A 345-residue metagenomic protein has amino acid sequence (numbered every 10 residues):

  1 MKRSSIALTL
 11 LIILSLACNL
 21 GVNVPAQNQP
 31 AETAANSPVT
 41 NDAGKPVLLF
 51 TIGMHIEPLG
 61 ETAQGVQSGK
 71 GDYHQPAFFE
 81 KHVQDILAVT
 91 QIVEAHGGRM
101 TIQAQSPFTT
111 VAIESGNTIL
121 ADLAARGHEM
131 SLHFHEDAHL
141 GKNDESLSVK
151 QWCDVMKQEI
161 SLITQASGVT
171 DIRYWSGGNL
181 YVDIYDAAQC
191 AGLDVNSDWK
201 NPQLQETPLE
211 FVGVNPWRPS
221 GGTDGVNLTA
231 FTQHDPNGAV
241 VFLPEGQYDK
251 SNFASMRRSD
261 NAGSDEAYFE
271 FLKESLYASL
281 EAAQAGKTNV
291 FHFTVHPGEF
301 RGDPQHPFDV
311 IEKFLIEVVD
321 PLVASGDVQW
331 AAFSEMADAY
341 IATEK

Functional and structural regions predicted by a protein language model:
M1-K45, A188, A342-K345: Intrinsically disordered, low-complexity Ser/Thr/Pro-rich tracts
V39-D122, N289-F293, P297-F300, H306 (+3 more regions): Active-site beta->alpha N-cap acidic-glycine motif
K45-M54, D122-H133, A239-E245: Short coil-to-beta-strand
L59-Q64, H139-K142, K250-A254, G302: Short acidic/His/Gly/Ser-rich catalytic and metal-binding motifs that mark active-site loops of diverse hydrolases
P76-V89, I113-N117, V149-E159, D265-A278 (+1 more regions): Well-ordered, non-membrane alpha-helical segments in soluble/globular domains
H96-V182, G246-D249, V290-E299, A332-E335 (+1 more regions): Metal-dependent polysaccharide deacetylase catalytic core of the NodB/CE4 family, i.e., the active-site-bearing domain
D171-N289: Active-site-adjacent pocket scaffolds in enzyme catalytic domains
N196-Q203, T207-F211, G263-K345: C-terminal domain-boundary segment and adjacent tail
